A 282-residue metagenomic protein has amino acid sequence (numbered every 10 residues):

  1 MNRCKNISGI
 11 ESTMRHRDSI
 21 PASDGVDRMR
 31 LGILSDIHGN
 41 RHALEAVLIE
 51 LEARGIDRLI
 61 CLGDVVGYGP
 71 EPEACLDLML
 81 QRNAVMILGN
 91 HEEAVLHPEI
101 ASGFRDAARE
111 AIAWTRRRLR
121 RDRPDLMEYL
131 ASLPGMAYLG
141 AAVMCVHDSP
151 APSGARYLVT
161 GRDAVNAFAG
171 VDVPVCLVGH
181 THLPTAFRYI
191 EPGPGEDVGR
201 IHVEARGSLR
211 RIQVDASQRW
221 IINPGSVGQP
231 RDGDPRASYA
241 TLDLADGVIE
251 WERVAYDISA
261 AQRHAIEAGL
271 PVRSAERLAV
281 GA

Functional and structural regions predicted by a protein language model:
R15-A84: N-terminal active-site segment of His-dependent metallophosphoesterases
D24-L31, Y138-M144, D215-I221: Beta-strand-turn-beta hairpins that frame and shape the catalytic cleft of phosphate-ester-processing enzymes
L34-S35, L59-D64, V85-N90, V146 (+2 more regions): Active-site neighborhood of phospho(di)ester-bond hydrolases with catalytic His/Asp-centered motifs
H38-A43, G67-P70, E92-L96, Y138 (+3 more regions): Active-site environment of divalent metal-dependent phosphoester hydrolases
C75-L76, Q81-V146, A151-D172: Active-site neighborhood of divalent metal-dependent phosphoester bond hydrolases
G161-C176, T181-R210, R219-W220: Anionic-ligand binding region
P192-A282: Acidic, His/Gly-rich catalytic cores of divalent-metal-dependent hydrolytic chemistry
